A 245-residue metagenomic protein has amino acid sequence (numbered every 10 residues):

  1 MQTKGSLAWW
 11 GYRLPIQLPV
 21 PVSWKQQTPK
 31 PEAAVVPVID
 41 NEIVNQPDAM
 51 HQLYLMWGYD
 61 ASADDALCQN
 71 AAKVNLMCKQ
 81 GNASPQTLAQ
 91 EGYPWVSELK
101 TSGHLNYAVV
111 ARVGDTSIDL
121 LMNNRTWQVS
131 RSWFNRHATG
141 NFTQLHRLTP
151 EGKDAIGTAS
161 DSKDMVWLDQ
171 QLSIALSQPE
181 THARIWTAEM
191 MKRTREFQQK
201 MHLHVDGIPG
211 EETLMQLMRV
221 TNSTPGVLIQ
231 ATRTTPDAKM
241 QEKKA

Functional and structural regions predicted by a protein language model:
M1-A245: Cell-envelope/ECM-targeting effectors and their regulatory/trafficking segments
